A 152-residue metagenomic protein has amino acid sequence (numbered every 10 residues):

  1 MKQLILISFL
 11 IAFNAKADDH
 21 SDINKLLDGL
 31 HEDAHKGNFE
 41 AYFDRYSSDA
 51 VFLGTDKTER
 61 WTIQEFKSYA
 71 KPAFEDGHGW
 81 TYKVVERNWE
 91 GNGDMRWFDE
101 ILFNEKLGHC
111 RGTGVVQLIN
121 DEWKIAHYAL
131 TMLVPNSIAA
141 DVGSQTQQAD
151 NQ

Functional and structural regions predicted by a protein language model:
Q3-F13: Sec-dependent N-terminal signal peptides
A15-A17: Boundary at the C-terminal end of the N-terminal hydrophobic targeting segment
D19-N24, E65-H109: Surface-exposed, charged secondary-structure patches
G37-D49, L53: Short, well-ordered alpha-helical segments enriched in acidic and aromatic residues
A50-W61, P72-H78: A short gly/proline-enriched turn/hairpin at secondary-structure junctions
T113-E122, T146-Q148: Short beta-strand segments and strand-loop junctions that repeat across beta-rich extracellular domains
H127-Q152: Low-complexity, intrinsically disordered terminal/linker segments enriched in charged and Gly/Pro repeats
